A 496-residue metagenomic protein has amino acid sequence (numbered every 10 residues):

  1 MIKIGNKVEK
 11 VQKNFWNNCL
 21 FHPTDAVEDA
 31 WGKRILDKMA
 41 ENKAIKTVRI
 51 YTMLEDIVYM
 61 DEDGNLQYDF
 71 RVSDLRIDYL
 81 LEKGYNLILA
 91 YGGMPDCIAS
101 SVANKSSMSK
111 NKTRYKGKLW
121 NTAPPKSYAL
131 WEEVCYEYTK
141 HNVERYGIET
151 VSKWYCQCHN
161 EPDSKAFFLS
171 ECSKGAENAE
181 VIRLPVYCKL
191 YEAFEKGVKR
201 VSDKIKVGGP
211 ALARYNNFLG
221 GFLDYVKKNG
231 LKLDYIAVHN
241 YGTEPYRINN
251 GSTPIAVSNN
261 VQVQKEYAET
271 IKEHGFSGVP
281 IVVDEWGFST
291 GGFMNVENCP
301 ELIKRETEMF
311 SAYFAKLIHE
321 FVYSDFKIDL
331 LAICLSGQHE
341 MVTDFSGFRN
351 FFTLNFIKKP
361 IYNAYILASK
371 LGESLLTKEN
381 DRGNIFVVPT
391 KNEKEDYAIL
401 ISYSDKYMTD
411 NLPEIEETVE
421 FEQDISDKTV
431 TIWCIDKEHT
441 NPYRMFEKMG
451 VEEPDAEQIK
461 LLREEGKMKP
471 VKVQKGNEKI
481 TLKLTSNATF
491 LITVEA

Functional and structural regions predicted by a protein language model:
M1-K43, S486: Mature N-terminal, pre-catalytic/accessory segment of carbohydrate-active enzymes
A26-A40, N217-V226, S311-I318: Short, acidic/polar
R34-I35, T243-V296, L317-E320, S324-I333 (+1 more regions): Glycoside hydrolase catalytic-domain groove-lining segments
A40, L87-A103, V279, F288 (+2 more regions): Short, solvent-exposed beta-strand-terminating loops
K43-I255, F288-G291: Substrate-binding cleft and catalytic face of glycoside hydrolase catalytic domains, especially the flexible beta-alpha
R76-N86, H141-S152, A193-I205, E266-V279 (+3 more regions): A structural motif corresponding to the C-terminal end of an alpha-helix and its immediate exit/capping segment
V283-L412: Aromatic/acidic polysaccharide-binding cleft in carbohydrate-active enzymes
S402-A496: C-terminal beta-sandwich/jelly-roll accessory domains of carbohydrate-active enzymes
